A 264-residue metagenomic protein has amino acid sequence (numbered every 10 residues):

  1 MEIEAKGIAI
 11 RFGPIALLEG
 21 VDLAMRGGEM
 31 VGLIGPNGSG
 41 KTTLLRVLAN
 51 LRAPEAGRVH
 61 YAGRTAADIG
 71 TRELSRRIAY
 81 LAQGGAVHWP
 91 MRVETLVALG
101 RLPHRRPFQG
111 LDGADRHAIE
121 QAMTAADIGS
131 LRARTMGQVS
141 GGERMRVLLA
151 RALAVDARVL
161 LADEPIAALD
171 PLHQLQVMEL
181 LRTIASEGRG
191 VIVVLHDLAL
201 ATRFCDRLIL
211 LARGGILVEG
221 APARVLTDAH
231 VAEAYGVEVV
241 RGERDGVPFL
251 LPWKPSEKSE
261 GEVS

Functional and structural regions predicted by a protein language model:
I3, L18-G20: Conserved structural motif at the start of ABC-family nucleotide-binding domains
I34-P36: The feature captures the beta-strand-to-loop junction immediately N-terminal to the Walker
A49: Helix-to-loop junction immediately C-terminal to a conserved catalytic motif
G57-T65, L74: Conserved ABC transporter NBD signature motif
A98, G113-L131: Conserved ABC ATPase "signature" region
L160-E164: Catalytic Walker B motif of ABC-type/P-loop ATPase nucleotide-binding domains
A234-S264: ABC ATPase nucleotide-binding domains
